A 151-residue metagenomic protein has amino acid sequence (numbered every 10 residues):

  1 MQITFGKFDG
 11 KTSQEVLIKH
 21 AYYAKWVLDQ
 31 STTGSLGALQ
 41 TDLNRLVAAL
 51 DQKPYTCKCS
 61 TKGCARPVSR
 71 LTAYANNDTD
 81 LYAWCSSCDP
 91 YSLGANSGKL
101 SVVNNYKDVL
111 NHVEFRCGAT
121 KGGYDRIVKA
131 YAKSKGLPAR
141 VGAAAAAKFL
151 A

Functional and structural regions predicted by a protein language model:
M1-K11: Short acidic, Pro/Gly- and aromatic-enriched capping/linker segments at domain boundaries
F8, D51-T56, N77-D80: Flanking scaffold residues of small Cys/His-coordinated metal-binding clusters
Q14-T41: Short, surface-exposed, low-complexity cationic segments
L17, L93-A151: Long, charge-rich boundary regions
L46-K58, D89-L100: Short domain-boundary/entry signatures in modular proteins, especially in secreted/extracellular architectures
T56-G63, Y82-C88: Short cysteine-rich clusters marking metal-coordination/redox-active sites
G63-D80: Short recognition patches in nucleic-acid-associated and regulatory proteins
A75-G94: Cysteine-rich micro-motifs
